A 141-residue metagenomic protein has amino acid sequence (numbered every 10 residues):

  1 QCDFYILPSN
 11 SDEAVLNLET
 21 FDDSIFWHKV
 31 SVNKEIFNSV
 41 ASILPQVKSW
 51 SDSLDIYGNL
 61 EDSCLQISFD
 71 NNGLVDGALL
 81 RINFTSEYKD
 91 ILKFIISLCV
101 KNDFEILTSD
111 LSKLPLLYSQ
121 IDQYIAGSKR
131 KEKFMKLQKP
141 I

Functional and structural regions predicted by a protein language model:
Q1-I141: Acidic (Asp/Glu-rich) sequence patches and key acidic residues that form negatively charged surfaces used
